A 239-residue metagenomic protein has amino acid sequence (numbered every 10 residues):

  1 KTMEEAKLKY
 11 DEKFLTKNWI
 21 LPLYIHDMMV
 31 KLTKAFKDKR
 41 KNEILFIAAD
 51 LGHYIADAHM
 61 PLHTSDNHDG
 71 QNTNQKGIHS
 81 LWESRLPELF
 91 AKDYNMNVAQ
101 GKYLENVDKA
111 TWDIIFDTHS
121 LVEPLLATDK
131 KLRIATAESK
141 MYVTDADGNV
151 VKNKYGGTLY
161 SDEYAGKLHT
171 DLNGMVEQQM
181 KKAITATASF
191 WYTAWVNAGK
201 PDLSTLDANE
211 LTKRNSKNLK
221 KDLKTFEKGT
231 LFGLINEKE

Functional and structural regions predicted by a protein language model:
K1-F46, D50, D66-E163, K167-E177 (+5 more regions): N-terminal, motif-rich segments that launch catalysis or mediate targeting to/interaction with membranes, typified by
I55-G70: Catalytic Zn2+-binding segment of zinc metalloproteases
